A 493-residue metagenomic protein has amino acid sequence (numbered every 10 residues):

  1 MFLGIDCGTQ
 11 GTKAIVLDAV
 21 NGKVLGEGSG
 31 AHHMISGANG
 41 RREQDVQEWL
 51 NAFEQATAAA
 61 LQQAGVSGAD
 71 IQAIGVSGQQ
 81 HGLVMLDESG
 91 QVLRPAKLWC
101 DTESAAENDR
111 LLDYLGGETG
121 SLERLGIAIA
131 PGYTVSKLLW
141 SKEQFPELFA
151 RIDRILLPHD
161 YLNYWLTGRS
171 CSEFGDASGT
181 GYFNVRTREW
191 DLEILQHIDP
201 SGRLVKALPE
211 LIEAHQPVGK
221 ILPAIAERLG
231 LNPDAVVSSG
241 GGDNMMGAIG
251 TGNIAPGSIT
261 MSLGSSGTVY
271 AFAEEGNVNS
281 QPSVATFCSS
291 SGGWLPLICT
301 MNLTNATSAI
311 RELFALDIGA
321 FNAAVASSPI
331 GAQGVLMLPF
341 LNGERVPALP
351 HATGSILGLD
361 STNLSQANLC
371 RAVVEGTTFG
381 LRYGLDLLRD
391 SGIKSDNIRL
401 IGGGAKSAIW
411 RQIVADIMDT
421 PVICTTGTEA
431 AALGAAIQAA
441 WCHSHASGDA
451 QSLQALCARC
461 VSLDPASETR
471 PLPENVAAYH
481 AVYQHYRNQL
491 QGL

Functional and structural regions predicted by a protein language model:
M1-R94, E123, R151, A226-E227 (+6 more regions): N-terminal glycine/serine-rich phosphate-binding loop of ATP-dependent small-molecule kinases, especially carbohydrate
L3-I5, L112-L125, L139-C171, G181-G202 (+2 more regions): Active-site core segments that coordinate phosphate-bearing ligands/cofactors across diverse enzyme families
G8-G11, D70, S77-Q79, T134 (+5 more regions): Short, basic and Ser/Thr-rich N-terminal targeting/leader segments
K13-I15, G82, G179, I259 (+1 more regions): Conserved beta-strand and immediately adjacent loop positions that scaffold enzyme active sites
G22, D45, I74, D101 (+3 more regions): Residue-level signal for inorganic ion chemistry
K23, G30-H33, W99, A177 (+3 more regions): A generic structural motif
Q62-W99, I127-G132, N163-N184, E210-H215: Short beta-strand-loop/turn "lid" adjacent to the catalytic site in phosphate-handling enzymes
V84, A106-L111, A248-I249: Pocket-flanking alpha-helical
